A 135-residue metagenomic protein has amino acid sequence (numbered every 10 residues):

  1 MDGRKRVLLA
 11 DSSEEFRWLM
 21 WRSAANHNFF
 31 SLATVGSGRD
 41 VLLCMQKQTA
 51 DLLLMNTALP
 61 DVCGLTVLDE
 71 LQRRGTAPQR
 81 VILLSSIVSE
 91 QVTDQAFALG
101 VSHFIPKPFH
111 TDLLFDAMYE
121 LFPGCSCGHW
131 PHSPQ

Functional and structural regions predicted by a protein language model:
E14-A33: Two-component/phosphorelay signaling modules centered on CheY-like receiver
T34-L52: Acidic, metal-coordinating helix/loop segments flanking the phosphotransfer/catalytic sites of two-component signaling
S37, C63-T66: Acidic catalytic/metal-coordinating carboxylates
L43, L65-A77: Short amphipathic alpha-helix used as the core "switch/output" element in two-component signaling
N56-A58, S85: Active-site residues of response regulator receiver
P60, S89, P108: The feature encodes the CheY-like receiver
T66, V88-H103: Alpha4 helix (beta4-alpha4-beta5 surface) of REC/receiver domains from two-component response regulators
F109-Y119: C-terminal output helix
